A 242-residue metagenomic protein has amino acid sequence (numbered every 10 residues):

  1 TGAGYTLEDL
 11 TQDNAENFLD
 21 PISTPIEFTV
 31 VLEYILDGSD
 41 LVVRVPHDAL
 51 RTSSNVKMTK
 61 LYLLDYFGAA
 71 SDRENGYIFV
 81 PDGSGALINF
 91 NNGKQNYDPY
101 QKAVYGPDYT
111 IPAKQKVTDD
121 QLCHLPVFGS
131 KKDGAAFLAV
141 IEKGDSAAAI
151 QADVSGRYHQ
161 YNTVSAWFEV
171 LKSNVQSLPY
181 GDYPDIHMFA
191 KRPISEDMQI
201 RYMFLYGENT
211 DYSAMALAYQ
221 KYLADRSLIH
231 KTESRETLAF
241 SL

Functional and structural regions predicted by a protein language model:
T1-L242: Carbohydrate-recognition beta-sandwich/jelly-roll modules in extracellular/periplasmic carbohydrate-active proteins
